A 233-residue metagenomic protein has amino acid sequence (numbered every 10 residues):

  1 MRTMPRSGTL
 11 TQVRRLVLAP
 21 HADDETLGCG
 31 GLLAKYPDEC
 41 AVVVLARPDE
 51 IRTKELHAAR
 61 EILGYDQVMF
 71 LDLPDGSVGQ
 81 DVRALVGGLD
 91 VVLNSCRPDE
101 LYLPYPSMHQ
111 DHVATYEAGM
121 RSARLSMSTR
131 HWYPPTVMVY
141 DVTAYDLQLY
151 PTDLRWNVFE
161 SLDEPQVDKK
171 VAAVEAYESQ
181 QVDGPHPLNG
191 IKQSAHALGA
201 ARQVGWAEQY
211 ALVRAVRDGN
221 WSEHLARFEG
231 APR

Functional and structural regions predicted by a protein language model:
M1-L18, Q67-M69, G79-R233: Metal-dependent de-N-acetylase/amidase catalytic core
S7-R52: ATP-dependent adenylation/pyrophosphate-handling site
A22-T26, D75, M108: Acidic metal-phosphate-binding loop of nucleotide-sugar-dependent transferases
G30-A34, H57, Y116, M120-A123: Short amphipathic alpha-helical segments and helix-helix/interface helices
L33-V86, V91: Core alpha/beta nucleotide-donor-binding catalytic domains of modification enzymes
